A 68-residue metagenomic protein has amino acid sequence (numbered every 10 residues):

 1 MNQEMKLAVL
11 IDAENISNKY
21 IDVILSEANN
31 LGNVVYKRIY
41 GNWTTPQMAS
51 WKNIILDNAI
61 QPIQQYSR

Functional and structural regions predicted by a protein language model:
M1-R68: Domain-level signal for Mg2+-assisted phosphodiester chemistry and nucleotide/NA-binding surfaces in nucleic-acid
